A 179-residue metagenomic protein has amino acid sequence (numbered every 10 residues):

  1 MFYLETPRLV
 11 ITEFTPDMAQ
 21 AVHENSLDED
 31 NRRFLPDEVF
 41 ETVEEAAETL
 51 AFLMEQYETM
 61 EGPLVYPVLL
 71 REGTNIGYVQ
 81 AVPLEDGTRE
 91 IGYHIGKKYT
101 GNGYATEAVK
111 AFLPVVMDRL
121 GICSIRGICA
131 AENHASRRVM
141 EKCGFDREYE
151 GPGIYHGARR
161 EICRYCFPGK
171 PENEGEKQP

Functional and structural regions predicted by a protein language model:
M1-R33, V65-P179: Acyl-donor (CoA/ACP) binding surface of acyl/acetyltransferases
F14, T42-E44, Y57, R159: A short hydrophobic/aromatic micro-motif that marks alpha-helical segments and, especially, helix-coil
D30-F52: Conserved GNAT-fold acetyl-CoA-binding loop/helix
E45, A51-M54, S124, C163-Y165: Juxtamembrane helix-loop transition sites at the ends of transmembrane segments in multi-pass membrane proteins
L53-P67: A short helix-loop-beta-strand connector motif used in the catalytic cores of GNAT acetyltransferases and, in some
